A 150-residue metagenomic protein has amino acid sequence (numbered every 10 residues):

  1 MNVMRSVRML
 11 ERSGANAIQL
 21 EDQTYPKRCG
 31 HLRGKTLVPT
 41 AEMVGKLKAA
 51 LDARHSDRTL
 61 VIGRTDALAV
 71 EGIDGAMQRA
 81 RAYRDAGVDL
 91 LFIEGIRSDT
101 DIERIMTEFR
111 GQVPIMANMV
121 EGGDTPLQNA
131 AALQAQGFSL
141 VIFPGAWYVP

Functional and structural regions predicted by a protein language model:
M1-F143, V149: Alpha/beta enzyme core
